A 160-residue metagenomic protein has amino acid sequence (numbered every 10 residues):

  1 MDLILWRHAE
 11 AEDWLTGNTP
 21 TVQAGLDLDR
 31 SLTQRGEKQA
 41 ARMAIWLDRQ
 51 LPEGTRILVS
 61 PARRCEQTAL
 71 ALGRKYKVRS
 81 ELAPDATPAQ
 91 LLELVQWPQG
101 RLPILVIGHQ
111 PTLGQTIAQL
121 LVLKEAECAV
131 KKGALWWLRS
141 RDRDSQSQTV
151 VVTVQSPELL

Functional and structural regions predicted by a protein language model:
D2-A89, L113, A126-K132: Active-site-proximal alpha-helix that buttresses catalytic centers in soluble enzyme cores
L3, T55, G100-G108: Generic beta-sheet signal
M43-I45, R49, V150-P157: MPN/JAMM (Mov34/JAB) isopeptidase/deubiquitinase module and associated MPN-bearing subunits/adaptors in ubiquitin
W46, A71, K75, W97 (+2 more regions): Active-site catalytic microenvironments for nucleophilic, acid-base chemistry
P88-R101: Internal catalytic or translocation cores that form aromatic/hydrophobic pockets or channels for amphipathic metabolites
R101-P103, P111-A134: Non-DNA-binding regulatory cores of transcription-related proteins, predominantly C-terminal effector-binding
K124-V150, P157-L159: Domain-level recognition of soluble alpha/beta enzyme cores, biased toward histidine phosphatases/phosphomutases
